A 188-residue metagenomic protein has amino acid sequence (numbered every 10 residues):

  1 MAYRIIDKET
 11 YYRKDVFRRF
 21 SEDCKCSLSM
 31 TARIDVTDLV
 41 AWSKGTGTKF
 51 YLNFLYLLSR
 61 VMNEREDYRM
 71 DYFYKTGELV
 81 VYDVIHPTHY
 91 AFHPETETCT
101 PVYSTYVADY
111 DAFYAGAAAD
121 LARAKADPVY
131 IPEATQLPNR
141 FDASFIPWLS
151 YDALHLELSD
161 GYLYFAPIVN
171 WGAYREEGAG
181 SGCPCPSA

Functional and structural regions predicted by a protein language model:
M1-K14, S59, D71, D83-P87 (+3 more regions): Domain-scale detector for complete catalytic domains at protein termini or as standalone homologs
Y3-D7, S21-N53, M70-H86, D142-A143 (+4 more regions): Gly/Ser/Thr-rich phosphate-binding loops and adjoining beta-strand/alpha-helix segments that form adenosine-phosphate
L55-M62: Structural preference for long, well-ordered alpha-helical segments in enzyme cores
Y68-Y103, T135: Small-residue-rich loop/turn and linker elements
Y82-D83, P94, P101, R123-P132 (+2 more regions): Plant-skewed but cross-kingdom recognition/interaction modules and surfaces
E95-A153: Helical lid/core segments from catalytic subdomains that handle acyl or acyl-like groups
H155-G161: Short, surface-exposed loop/helix-turn segments at secondary-structure junctions that function as lids/hinges flanking
